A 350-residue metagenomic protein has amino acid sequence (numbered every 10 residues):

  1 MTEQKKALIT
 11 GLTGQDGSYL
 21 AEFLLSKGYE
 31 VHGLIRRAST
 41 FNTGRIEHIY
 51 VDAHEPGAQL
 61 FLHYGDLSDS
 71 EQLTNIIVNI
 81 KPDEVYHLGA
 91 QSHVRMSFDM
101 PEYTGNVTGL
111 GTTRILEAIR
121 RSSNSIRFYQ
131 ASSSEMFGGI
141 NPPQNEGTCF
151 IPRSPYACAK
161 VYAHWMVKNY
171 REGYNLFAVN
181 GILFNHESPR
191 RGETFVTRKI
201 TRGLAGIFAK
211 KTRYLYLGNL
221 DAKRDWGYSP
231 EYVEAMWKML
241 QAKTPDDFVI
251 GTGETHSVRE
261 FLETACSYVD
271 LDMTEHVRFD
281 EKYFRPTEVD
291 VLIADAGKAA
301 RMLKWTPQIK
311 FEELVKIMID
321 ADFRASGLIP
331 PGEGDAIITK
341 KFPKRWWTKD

Functional and structural regions predicted by a protein language model:
M1-H186, P230, L240, Y268 (+3 more regions): N-terminal Rossmann-like NAD(P)+-binding domain of SDR-like oxidoreductases, especially those catalyzing
L20, S26, G33, A38-F41 (+3 more regions): C-terminal substrate-binding subdomain of Rossmann-fold SDR/epimerase-dehydratase oxidoreductases
